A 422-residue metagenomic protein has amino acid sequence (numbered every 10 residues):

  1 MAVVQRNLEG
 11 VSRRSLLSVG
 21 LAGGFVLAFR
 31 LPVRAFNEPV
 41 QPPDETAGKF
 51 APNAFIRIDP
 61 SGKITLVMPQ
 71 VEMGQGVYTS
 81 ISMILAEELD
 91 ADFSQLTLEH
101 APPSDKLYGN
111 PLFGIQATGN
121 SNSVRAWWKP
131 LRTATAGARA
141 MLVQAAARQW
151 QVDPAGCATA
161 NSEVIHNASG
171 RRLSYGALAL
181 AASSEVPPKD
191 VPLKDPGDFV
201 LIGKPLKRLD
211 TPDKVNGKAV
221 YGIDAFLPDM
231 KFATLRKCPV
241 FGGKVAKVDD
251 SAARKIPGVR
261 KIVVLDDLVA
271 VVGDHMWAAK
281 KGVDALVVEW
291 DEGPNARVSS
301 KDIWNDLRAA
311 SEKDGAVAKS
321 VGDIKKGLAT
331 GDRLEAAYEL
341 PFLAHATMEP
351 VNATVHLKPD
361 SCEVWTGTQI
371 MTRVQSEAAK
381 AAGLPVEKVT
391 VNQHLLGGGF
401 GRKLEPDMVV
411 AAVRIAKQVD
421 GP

Functional and structural regions predicted by a protein language model:
A2, N37-F93, T97-A117: Extracytoplasmic/lumenal soluble domains of exported proteins with redox or metal-associated functions
V3-G48, T159-E377, G401: Extended, polar/acidic
F55-R57, E88, Q149, G156 (+3 more regions): Short, surface-exposed charged micro-motifs
P60, A168, E387: Short, ordered coil/turn segments that flank beta-strands lining enzyme active or ligand-binding pockets
I64-E99, N122-V152, F232-I256, V269-V288 (+1 more regions): Alpha-helical support elements that line or immediately flank enzyme active sites and cofactor-binding pockets
H100-G119, R125, R132, R139 (+2 more regions): N-terminal, positively charged nucleic-acid-binding surface of large information/translation enzymes
H100-P102, N161-E163, A168, Q393-L395: A general secondary-structure junction signal
P422: Phosphate/diphosphate-binding loops
